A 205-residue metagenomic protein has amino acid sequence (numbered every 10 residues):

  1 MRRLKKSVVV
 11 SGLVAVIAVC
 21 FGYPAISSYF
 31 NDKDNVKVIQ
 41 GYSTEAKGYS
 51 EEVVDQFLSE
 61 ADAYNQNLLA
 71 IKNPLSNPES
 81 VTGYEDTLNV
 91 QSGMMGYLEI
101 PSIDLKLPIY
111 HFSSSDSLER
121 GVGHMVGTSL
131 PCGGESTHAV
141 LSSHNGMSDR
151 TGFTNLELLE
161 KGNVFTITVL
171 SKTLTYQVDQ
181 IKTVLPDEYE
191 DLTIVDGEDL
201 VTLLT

Functional and structural regions predicted by a protein language model:
L4-S7, V14-T205: Solvent-exposed, non-transmembrane regions of membrane-associated and secreted proteins
